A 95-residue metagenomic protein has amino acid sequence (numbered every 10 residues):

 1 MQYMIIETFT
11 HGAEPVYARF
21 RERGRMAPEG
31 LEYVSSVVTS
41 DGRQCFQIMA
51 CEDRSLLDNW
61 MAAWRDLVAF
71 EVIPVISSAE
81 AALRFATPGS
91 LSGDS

Functional and structural regions predicted by a protein language model:
M1-V34, V38-Q44, E52-L56, I76-S95: Short S/T/G/P-rich N-terminal loop/turn motif that feeds into the first structured element of a domain
V16, D58, A69-E71: A short, polar/proline- and glycine-enriched secondary-structure boundary/capping micro-motif
M61: Short, flexible helix/strand-to-coil boundary loops that buttress conserved ligand/catalytic motifs in alpha/beta
L67-S78: Conserved short beta-strand edge segments in small beta-sheet-based binding/regulatory domains
